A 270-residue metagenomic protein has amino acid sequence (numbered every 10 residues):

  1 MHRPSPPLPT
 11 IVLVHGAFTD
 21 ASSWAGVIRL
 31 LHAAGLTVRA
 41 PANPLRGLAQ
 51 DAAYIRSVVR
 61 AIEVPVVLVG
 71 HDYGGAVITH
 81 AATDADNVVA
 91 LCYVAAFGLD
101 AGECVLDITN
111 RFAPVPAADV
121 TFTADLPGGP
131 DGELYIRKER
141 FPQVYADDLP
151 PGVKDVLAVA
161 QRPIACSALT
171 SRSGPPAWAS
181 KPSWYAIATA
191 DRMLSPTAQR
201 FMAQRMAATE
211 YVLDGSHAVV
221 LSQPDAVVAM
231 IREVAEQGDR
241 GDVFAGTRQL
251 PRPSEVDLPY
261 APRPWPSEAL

Functional and structural regions predicted by a protein language model:
P6-A49, V66, D84-N87: Conserved HGGG/HGGXW glycine-rich cap/lid loop of the alpha/beta-hydrolase fold
T37-V67, H80-D84, E103-N110: Active-site loop/oxyanion-hole signature of alpha/beta-hydrolase fold enzymes
V69-G74, I78: Gly/Ala-rich beta-loop-alpha elbow adjacent to hydrolase catalytic centers
N87-V88, C92-G129, L134, K138 (+3 more regions): Flexible "cap/lid" loop of the alpha/beta hydrolase fold
V156-A177: Active-site nucleophile elbow and catalytic-triad environment of alpha/beta-hydrolase enzymes
A188-G215, L221, V234: Conserved loop-alpha-helix segment in the C-terminal half of the alpha/beta-hydrolase fold that carries the catalytic
Y211, G215-D225, A245-P253: Catalytic histidine-centered segment of alpha/beta-hydrolase-like enzymes
